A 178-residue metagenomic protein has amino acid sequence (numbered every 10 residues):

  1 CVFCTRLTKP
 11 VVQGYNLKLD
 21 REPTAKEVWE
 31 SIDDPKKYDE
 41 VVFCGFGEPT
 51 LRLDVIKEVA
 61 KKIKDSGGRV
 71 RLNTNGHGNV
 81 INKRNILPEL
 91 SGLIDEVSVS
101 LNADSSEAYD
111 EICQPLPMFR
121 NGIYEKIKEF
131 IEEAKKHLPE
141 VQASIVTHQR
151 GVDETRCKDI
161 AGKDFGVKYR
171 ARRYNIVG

Functional and structural regions predicted by a protein language model:
C1-T24: Canonical Radical SAM [4Fe-4S] cluster-binding loop centered on the CxxxCxxC motif and its immediate flanking residues
E22-P23, E27, D33-K36: N-terminal pre-catalytic segment of deacetylase/amide-hydrolase enzymes
W29-D33, F46-G178: Conserved AdoMet/S-adenosylmethionine-binding subsite of the radical SAM
Y38-E48: Active-site groove signature of glycoside hydrolases
